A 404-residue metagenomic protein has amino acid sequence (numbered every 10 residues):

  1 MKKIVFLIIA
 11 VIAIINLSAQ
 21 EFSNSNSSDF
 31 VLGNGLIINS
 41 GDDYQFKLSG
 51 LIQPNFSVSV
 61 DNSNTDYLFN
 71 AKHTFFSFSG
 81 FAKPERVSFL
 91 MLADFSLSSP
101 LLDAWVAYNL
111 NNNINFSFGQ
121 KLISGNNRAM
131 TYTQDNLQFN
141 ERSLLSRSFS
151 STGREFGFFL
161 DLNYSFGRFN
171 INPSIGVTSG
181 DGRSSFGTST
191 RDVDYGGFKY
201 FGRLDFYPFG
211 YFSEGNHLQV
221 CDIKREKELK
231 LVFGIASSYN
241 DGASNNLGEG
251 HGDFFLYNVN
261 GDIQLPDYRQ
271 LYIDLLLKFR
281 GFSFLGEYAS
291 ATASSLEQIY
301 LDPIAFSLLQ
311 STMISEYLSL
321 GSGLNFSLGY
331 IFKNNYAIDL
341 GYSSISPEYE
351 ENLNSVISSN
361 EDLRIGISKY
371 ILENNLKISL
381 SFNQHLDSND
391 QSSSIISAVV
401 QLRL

Functional and structural regions predicted by a protein language model:
M1-F22, L404: Bacterial Sec-dependent N-terminal signal peptides
S18-L48, Y211-K230, A243-G248, L372-N375: Outer-membrane beta-barrel biogenesis signature
N26, N64-N70, D94-S96, S148-S150 (+5 more regions): Replace "Gram-negative outer membrane beta-barrel proteins" with "bacterial and organellar outer membrane beta-barrel
L32, D61, S88, N140-L144 (+5 more regions): Extracytoplasmic loops and strand-loop junctions of Gram-negative outer membrane beta-barrel proteins
G35-R183, R191-G210, L229-V232, S237-Y239 (+5 more regions): Outer membrane beta-barrel
V60-T65, L101-W105, M130-Q134, S185-T190 (+6 more regions): Outer-membrane beta-barrel translocator domains and adjoining extracellular loop/strand segments of Gram-negative
Y200-Y211, I367-K369, L376, S392-L404: Outer-membrane beta-barrel "beta-signal"
D205-P208, F212-E348: Detector for outer-membrane/organellar transmembrane beta-barrel domains, recognizing the amphipathic beta-strand
